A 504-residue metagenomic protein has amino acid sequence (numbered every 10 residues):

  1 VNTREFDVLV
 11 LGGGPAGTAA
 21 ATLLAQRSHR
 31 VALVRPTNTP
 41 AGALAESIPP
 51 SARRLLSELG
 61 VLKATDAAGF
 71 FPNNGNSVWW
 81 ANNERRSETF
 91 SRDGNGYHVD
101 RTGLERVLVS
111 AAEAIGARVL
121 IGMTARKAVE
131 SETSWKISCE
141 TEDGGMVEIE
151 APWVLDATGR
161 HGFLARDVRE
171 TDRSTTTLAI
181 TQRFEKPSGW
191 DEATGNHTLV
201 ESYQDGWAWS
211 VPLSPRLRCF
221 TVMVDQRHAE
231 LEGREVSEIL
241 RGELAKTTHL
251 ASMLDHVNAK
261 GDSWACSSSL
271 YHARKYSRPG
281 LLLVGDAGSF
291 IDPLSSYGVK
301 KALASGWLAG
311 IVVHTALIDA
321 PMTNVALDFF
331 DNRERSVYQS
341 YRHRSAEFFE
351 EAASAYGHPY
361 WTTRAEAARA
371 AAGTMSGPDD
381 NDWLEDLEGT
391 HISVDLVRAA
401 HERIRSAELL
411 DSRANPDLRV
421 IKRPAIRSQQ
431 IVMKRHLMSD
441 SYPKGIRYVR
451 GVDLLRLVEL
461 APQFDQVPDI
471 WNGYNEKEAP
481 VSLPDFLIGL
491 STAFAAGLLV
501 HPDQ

Functional and structural regions predicted by a protein language model:
N2-G14: Beta1/beta-strand and adjacent pyrophosphate-binding region of the FAD-binding site in flavoprotein oxidoreductases
A25-L44: Glycine-rich FAD pyrophosphate-binding loop
A41-S77: N-terminal FAD cofactor-binding segment of flavoenzymes
S91-S110, A229-E235: Short beta-strand to alpha-helix junction loop
A111-A251: Predominantly flavin-linked oxidoreductase catalytic cores and closely associated redox partners
E230-I318, M322-A346, A352-Y356: FAD/FMN-dependent oxidoreductases across multiple families
H314-E408: C-terminal helical "tail/cap" subdomain of flavin- and related membrane-associated enzymes
N381-P462, L483-Q504: Acidic, low-complexity/disordered tracts enriched in E/D and polar residues
